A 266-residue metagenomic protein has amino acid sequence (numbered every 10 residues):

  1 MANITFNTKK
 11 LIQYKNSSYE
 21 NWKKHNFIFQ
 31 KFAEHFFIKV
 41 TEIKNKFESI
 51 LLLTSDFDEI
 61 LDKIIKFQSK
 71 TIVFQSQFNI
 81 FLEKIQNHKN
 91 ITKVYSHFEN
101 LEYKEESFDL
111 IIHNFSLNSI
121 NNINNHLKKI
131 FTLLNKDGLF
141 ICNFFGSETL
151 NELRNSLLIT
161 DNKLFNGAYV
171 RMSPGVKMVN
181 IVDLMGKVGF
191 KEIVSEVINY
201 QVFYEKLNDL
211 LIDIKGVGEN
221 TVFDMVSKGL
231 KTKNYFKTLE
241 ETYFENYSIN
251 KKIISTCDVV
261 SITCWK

Functional and structural regions predicted by a protein language model:
M1-N45: Class I SAM-dependent methyltransferase Rossmann-like catalytic core, especially the SAM/SAH-binding loop
N21-H25, F29, E196-K266: Conserved Class I S-adenosyl-L-methionine
I38-T41, N45-Y103, N124-K128: Class I SAM-dependent methyltransferase SAM/SAH-binding core
L110-I112: Hydrophobic beta-strand segment of the Class I
F115-N118: Short catalytic micro-motifs in class I SAM-dependent methyltransferases
N124-L139: A short glycine-rich, Lys/Arg-flanked "PGG" loop and its adjoining helix->strand segment in the class I
C142-E205, T221: Conserved catalytic/acceptor-binding region of the Class I
